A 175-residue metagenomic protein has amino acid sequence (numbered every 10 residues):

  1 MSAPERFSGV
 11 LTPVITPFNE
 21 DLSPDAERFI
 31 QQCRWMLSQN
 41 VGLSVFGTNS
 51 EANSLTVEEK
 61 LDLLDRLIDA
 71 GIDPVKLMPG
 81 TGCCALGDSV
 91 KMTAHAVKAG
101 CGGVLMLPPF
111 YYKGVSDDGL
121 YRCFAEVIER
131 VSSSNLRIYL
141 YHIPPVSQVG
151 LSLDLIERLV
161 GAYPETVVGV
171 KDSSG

Functional and structural regions predicted by a protein language model:
S2-G150, V167: Active-site beta->alpha loop and helix N-cap motifs at the rims of alpha/beta catalytic domains
E126, L151-A162, S174-G175: Active-site glycine-rich loop that binds ribose-phosphate moieties when present
P144-P145, S173-G175: Glycine-rich beta-alpha junction loops
